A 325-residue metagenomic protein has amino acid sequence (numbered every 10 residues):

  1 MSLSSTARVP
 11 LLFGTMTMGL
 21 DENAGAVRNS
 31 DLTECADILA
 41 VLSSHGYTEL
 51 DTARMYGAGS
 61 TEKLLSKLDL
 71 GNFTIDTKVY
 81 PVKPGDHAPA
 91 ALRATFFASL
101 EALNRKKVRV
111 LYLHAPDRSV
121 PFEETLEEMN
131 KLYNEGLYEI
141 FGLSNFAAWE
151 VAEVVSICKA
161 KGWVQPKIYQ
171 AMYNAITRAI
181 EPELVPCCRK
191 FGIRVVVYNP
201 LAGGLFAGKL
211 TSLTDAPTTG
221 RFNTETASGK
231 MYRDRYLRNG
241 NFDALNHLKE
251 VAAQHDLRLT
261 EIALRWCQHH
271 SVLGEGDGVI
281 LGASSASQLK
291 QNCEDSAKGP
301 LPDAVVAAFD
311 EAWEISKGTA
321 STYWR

Functional and structural regions predicted by a protein language model:
M1-T74: N-terminal binding-site loop/beta-alpha segment at the start of enzyme catalytic domains that lines or forms
A7, M16-A24, R189-V251, G318-R325: Glycine-rich, positively charged active-site loop/lid region within alpha/beta enzyme cores that binds and organizes
R8-L12, T48-E49, N72-K78, K107-Y112 (+4 more regions): Structural preference for beta-strand elements that scaffold enzyme active sites
F13, L50, L65, I75 (+12 more regions): Conserved, mostly hydrophobic/aromatic
T17, R54-Y56, V79-K83, H114-D117 (+5 more regions): Active-site-proximal loop/turn and secondary-structure-junction residues that shape catalytic pockets, frequently
E22, V27, P84-A179, E183 (+1 more regions): Glycine/proline-rich, positively charged, aromatic-decorated active-site loop/lid region on the catalytic face
L39, E62, S66, F96-L100 (+7 more regions): Generic structural signal for well-ordered alpha-helices, preferentially at hydrophobic/aromatic core positions
D234-K298: Conserved short secondary-structure transition element at the edge of the structured enzyme core that lines
